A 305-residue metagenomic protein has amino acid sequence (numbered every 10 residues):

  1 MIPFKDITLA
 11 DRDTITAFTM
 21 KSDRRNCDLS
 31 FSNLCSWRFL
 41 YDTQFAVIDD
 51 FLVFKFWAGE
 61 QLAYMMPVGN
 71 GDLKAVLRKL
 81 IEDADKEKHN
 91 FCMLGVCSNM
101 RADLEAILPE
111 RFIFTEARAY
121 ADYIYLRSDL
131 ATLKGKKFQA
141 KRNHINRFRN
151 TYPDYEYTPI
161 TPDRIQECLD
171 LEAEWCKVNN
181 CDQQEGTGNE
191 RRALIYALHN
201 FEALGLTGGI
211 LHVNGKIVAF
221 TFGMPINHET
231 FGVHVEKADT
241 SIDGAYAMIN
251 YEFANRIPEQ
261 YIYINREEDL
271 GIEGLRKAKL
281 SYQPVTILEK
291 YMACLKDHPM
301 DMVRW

Functional and structural regions predicted by a protein language model:
M1-D49: Amide-forming acyltransferase catalytic core, primarily the GNAT-like/NAT-type and related acyltransferase folds
D28-N99, H212-T240: Conserved donor-binding loop and adjoining core beta-sheet/short helix segment in diverse acyl/aminoacyl transferases
N90-I107, A119-A121: Short, glycine/charge-rich beta-strand/loop segments that flank catalytic centers and engage negatively charged groups
C92-M93, T158, Y263-R266: Short catalytic-loop micro-motif centered on adjacent basic/acidic residues
M100-F114, N143, L270-I287: Conserved active-site alpha-helix within GNAT-family acetyltransferase domains
E110-Q184: Acyltransferase donor/substrate-recognition loop-hinge adjacent to the catalytic core
D163-K216: Short, conserved active-site entrance elements at the starts or edges of catalytic domains
L206-K296: Aromatic (often tryptophan-rich) hydrophobic motifs at membrane interfaces
